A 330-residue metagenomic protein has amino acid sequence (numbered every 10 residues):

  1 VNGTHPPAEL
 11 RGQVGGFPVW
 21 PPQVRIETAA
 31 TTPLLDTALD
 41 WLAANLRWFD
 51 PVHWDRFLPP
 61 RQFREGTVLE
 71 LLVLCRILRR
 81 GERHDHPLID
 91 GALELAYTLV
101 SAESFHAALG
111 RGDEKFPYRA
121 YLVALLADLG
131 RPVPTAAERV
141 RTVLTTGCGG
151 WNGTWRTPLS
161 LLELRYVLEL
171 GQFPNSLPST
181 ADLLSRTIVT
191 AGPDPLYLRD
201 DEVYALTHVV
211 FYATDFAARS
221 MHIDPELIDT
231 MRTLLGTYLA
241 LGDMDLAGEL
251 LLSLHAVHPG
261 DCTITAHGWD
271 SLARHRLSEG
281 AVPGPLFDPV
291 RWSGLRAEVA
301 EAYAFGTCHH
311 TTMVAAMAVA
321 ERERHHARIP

Functional and structural regions predicted by a protein language model:
N2-H84, L125, R131, T142-G149 (+4 more regions): Terminal, non-catalytic domain-edge segments
L72-R79, E169, V210-T214, L252-H255 (+1 more regions): Alpha-helical repeat scaffolds in large eukaryotic proteins
H84-D90: HEAT/armadillo-like alpha-solenoid scaffolds in large eukaryotic assembly and transport factors
Y97-D245, H255-V257, W269, A273: Eukaryote-skewed repeat-based solenoidal scaffolds used as protein-protein interaction platforms, primarily
E114-Y118, E163, L250, P289-L295: Short alpha-helical linear motifs
L241-L252, C308-M313: Amphipathic alpha-helical protein-interaction segments enriched in hydrophobic
